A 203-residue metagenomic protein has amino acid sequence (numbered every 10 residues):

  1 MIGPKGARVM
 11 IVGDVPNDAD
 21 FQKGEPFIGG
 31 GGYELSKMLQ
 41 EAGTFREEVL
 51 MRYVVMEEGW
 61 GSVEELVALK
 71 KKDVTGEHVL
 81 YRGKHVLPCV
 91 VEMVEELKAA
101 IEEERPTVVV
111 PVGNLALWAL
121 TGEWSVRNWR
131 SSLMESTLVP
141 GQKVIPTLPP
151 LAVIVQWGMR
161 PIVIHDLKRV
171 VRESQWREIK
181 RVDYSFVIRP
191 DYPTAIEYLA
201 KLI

Functional and structural regions predicted by a protein language model:
M1-S174: A polyanion-binding, active-site-adjacent surface
K168-I203: N-terminal accessory regions of nucleic-acid-interacting proteins
